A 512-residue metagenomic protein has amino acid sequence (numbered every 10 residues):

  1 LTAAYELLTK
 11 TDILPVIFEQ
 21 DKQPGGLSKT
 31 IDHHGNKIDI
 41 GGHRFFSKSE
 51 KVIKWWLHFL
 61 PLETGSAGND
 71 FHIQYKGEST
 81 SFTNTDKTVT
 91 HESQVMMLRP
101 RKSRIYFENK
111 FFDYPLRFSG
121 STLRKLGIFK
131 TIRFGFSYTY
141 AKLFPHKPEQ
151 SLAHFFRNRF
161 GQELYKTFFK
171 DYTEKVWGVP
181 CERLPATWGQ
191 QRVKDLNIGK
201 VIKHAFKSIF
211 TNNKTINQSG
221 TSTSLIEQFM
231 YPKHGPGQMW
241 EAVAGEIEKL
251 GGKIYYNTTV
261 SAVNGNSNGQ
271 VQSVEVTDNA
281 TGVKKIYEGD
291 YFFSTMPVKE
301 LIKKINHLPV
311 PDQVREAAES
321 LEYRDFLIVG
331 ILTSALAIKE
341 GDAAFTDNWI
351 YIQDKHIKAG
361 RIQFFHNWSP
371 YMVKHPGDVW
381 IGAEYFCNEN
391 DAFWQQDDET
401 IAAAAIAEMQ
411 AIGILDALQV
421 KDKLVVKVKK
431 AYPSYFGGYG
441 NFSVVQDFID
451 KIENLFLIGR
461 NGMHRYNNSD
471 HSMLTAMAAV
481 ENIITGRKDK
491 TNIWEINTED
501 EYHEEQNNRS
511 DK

Functional and structural regions predicted by a protein language model:
T2-I13, L250: A short, Lys/Arg-enriched amphipathic alpha-helix followed by its capping loop at the start of a domain
L8-H33: Glycine-rich FAD pyrophosphate-binding loop
K10, P232, Y256-E399, A403-G413 (+3 more regions): Mid-domain catalytic core of redox enzymes that form a hydrophobic substrate pocket/lid adjacent to a catalytic redox
H34-K142: Dinucleotide-binding Rossmann-like beta1-alpha1 core, especially the glycine-rich loop that anchors the ADP
S119-T122, L126-G265, G269-Q272, A280 (+1 more regions): Active-site/ligand-binding neighborhood in enzyme catalytic cores
H146, D290, S294-L301, W394-I401 (+2 more regions): Conserved mid-domain beta->alpha element of the FAD-binding
L415-K427, K490-T491: A short coil-to-beta-strand element that immediately follows conserved catalytic motifs
V426, F436-K512: C-terminal lid/capping helical subdomain adjacent to the catalytic/cofactor pocket in oxidative enzymes
